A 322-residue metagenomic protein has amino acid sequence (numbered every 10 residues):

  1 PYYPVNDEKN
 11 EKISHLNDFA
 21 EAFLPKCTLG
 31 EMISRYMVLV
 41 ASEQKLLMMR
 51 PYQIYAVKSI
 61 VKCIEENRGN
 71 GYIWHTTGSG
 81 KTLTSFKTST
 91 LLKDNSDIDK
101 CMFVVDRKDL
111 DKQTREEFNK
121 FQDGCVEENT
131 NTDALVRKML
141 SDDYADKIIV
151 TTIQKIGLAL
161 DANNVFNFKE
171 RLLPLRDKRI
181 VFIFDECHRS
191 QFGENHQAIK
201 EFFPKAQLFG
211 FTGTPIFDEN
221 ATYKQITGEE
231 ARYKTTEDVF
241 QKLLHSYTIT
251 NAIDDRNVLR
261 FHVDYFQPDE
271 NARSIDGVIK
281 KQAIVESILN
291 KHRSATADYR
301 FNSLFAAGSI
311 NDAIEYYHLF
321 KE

Functional and structural regions predicted by a protein language model:
P1, I153-A272: Signature of the SF2 helicase/ATPase Hel1-core->accessory helical subdomain module
P1-K100, D109, Q113-C125, D143-I148 (+3 more regions): ATP-dependent helicase/translocase motor core
W74-H75, D99-R107, F301-S309: Conserved RecA-like ASCE P-loop NTPase motor core of nucleic-acid helicases/translocases
S79, V105-K108, N129-K138, I153-L158 (+1 more regions): Conserved helicase motor
T88, Q113-K120, R179-F182, E194-F202 (+2 more regions): Alpha-helical scaffold elements adjacent to nucleotide-binding pockets in ATP/GTP-utilizing enzyme cores
D133-I149, P174: Conserved motor-coupling elements within RecA-like helicase/translocase cores
N271-K321: Conserved helicase/translocase motor-coupling segment
